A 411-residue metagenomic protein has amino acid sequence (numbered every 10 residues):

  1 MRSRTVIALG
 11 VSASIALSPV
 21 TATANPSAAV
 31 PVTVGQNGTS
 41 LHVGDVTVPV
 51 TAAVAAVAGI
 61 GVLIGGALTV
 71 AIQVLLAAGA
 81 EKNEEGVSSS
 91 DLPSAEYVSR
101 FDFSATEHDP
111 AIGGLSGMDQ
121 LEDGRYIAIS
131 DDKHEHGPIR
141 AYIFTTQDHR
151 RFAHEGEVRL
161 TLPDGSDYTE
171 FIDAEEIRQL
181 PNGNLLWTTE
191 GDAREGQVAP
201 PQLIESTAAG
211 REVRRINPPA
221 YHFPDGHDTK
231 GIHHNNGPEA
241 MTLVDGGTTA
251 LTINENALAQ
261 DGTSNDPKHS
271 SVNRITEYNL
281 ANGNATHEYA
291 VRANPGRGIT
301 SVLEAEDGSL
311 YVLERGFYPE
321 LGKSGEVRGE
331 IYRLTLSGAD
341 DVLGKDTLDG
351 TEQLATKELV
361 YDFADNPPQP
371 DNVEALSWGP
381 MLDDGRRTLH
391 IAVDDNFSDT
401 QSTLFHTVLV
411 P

Functional and structural regions predicted by a protein language model:
M1-N25: Secretory targeting and sorting signals
S12, L17, P26-A28, T33 (+5 more regions): Short intrinsically disordered, low-complexity segments
A22-S90: Composition-driven, intrinsically disordered low-complexity tracts enriched in small residues
G66, V70-P411: Sequence/structural signature of beta-propeller domains
